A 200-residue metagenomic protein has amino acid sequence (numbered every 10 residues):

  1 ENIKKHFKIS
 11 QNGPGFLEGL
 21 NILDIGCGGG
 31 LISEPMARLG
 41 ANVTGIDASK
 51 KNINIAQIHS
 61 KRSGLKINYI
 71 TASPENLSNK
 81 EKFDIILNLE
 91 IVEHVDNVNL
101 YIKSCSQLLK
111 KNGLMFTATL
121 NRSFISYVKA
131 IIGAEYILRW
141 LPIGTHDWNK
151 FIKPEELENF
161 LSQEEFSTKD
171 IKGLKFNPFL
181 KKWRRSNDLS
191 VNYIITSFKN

Functional and structural regions predicted by a protein language model:
E1-L20: Conserved alpha-helix/loop element of class I SAM-dependent methyltransferases that forms part of the SAM/SAH-binding
L20-G28: Conserved class I S-adenosyl-L-methionine
L31-N76: Class I SAM-dependent methyltransferase SAM/SAH-binding core
L87: A conserved beta-strand element that flanks and buttresses the S-adenosyl-L-methionine
L100-K111: A short glycine-rich, Lys/Arg-flanked "PGG" loop and its adjoining helix->strand segment in the class I
F116-L138: Conserved class I S-adenosyl-L-methionine
T119, R139-E156: Acceptor-substrate binding/catalytic loop of class I
N149-E165, I171: Short alpha-helix
